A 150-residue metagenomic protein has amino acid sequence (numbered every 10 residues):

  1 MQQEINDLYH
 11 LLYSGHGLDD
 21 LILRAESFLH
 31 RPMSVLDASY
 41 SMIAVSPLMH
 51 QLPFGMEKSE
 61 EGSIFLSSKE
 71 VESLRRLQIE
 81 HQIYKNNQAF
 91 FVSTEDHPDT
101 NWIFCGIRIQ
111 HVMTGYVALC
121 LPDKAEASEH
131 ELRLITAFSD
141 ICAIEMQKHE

Functional and structural regions predicted by a protein language model:
M1-E150: Hydrophobic, helix-rich cores of sensory/ligand-binding and other regulatory modules that couple small-molecule
